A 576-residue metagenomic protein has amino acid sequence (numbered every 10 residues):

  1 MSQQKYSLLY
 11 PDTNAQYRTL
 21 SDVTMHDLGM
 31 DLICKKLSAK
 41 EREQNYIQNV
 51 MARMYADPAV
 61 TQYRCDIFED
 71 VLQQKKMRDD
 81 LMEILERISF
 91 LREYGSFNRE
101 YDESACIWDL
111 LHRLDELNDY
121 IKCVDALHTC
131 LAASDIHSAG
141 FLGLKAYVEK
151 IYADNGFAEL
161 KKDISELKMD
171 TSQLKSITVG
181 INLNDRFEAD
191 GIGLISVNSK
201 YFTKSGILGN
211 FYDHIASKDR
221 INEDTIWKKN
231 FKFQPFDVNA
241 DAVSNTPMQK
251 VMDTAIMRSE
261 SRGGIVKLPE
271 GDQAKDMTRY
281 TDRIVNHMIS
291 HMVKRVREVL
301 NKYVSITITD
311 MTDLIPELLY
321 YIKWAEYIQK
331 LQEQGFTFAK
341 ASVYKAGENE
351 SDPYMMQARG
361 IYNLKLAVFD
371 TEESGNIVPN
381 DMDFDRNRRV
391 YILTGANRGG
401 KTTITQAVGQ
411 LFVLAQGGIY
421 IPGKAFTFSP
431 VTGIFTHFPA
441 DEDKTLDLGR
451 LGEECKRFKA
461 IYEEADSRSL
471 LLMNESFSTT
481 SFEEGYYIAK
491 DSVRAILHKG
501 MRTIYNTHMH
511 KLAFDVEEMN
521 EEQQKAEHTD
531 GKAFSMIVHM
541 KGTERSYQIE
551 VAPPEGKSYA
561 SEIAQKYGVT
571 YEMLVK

Functional and structural regions predicted by a protein language model:
M1-K204: Conserved amphipathic alpha-helical "coupling/scaffold" segments that transmit conformational changes between domains
H112, D119, A126, S176-T178 (+5 more regions): Charged, amphipathic alpha-helical oligomerization/scaffolding segments
H112, I306, D310-D313, R450-E453: Alpha-helical initiation/capping and key positions within long helical/coiled-coil segments
V179, A325-N363: Long, charged, glycine-rich C-terminal linkers/tails
E188, L194-T278: Structured, charged N-terminal subsegments at the starts of enzyme catalytic cores and at intra-chain domain/subunit
E270-N301, I308, I315: Extended, charged coiled-coil "arm/hinge" scaffolds of SMC/Rad50-like chromosome-maintenance ATPases and other large
S305-Q332: Low-complexity, highly charged intrinsically disordered N-terminal segments that act as targeting/localization
S351-K576: ATPase nucleotide-binding head domains, primarily ABC-like/P-loop NTPase cores
